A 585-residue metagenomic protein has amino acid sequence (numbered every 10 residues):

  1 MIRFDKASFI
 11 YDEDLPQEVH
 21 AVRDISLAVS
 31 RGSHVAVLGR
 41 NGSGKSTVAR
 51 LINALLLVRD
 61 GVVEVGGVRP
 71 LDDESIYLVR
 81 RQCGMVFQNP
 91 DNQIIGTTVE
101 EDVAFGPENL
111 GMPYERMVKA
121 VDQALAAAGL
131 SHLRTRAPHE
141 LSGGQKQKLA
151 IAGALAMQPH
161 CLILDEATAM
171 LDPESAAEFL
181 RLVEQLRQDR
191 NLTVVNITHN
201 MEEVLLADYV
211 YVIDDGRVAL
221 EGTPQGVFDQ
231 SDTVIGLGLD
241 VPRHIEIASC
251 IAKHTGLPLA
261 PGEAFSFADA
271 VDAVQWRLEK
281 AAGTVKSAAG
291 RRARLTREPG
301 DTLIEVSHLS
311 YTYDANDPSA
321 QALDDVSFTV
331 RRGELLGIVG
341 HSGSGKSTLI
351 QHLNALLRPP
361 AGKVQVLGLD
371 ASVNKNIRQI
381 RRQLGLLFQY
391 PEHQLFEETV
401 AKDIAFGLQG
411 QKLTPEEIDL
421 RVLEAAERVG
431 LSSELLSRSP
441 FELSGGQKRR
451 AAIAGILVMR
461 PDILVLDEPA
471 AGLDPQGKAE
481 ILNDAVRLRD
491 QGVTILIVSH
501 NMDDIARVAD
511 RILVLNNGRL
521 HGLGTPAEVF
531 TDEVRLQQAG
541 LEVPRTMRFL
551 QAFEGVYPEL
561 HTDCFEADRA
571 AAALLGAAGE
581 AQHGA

Functional and structural regions predicted by a protein language model:
L38-R40, V339-H341: The feature captures the beta-strand-to-loop junction immediately N-terminal to the Walker
N53, N354: Helix-to-loop junction immediately C-terminal to a conserved catalytic motif
G61-L71, V79, G362-D370, I380: Conserved ABC transporter NBD signature motif
E115-L133, E416-E434: Conserved ABC ATPase "signature" region
A137-L141, Q145, S439-L443, Q447: Conserved ABC ATPase signature
L155, I456-L457: ABC ATPase C-loop
Q158, R460: Conserved catalytic motifs of ABC-family nucleotide-binding domains
L162-D165, L464-D467: Catalytic Walker B motif of ABC-type/P-loop ATPase nucleotide-binding domains
